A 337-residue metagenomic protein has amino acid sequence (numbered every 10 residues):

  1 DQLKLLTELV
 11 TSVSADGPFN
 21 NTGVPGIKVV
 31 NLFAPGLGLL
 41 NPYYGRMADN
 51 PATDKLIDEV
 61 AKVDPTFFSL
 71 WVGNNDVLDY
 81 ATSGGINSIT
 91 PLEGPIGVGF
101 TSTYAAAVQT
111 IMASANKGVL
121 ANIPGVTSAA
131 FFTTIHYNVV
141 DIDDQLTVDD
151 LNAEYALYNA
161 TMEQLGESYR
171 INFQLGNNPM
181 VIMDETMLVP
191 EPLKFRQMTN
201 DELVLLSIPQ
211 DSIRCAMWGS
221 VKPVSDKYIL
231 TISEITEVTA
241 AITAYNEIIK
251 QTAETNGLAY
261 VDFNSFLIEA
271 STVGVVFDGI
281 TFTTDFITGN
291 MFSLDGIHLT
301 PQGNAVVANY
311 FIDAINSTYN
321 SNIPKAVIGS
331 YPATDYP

Functional and structural regions predicted by a protein language model:
D1-P337: Conserved active-site regions of diverse hydrolases
